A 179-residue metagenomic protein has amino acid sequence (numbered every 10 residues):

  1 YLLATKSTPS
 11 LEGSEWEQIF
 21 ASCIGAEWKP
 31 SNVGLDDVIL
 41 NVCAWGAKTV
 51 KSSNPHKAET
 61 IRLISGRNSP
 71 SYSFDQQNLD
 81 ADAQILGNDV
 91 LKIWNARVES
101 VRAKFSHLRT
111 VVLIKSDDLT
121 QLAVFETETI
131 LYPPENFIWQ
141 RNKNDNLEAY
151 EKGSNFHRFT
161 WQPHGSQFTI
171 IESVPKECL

Functional and structural regions predicted by a protein language model:
Y1-L35, I39-L40, T49-L179: Nucleic-acid endonuclease domains
